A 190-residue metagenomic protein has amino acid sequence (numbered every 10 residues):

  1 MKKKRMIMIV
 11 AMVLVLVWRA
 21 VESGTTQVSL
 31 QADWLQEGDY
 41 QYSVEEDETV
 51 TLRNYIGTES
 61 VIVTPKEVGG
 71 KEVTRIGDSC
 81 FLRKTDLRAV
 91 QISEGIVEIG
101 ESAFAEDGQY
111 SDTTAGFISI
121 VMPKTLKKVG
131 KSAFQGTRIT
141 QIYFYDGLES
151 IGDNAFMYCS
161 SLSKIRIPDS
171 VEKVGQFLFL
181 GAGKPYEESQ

Functional and structural regions predicted by a protein language model:
K4-S23: Sec-dependent N-terminal signal peptides of Gram-positive bacterial secreted proteins and lipoproteins
I9, Q27-V28, K127, I139: Serine/threonine-rich, low-complexity intrinsically disordered segments
W18-L35: Sec-dependent signal peptide cleavage junction
D39-Q41, E45-E48, G57-T74, T85-E98 (+4 more regions): Structural signature of tandem-repeat unit edges
D78-C80, G100-A103, G130-A133, G152-A155 (+1 more regions): Consensus positions within tandem repeat domains that build extended binding/scaffold surfaces
